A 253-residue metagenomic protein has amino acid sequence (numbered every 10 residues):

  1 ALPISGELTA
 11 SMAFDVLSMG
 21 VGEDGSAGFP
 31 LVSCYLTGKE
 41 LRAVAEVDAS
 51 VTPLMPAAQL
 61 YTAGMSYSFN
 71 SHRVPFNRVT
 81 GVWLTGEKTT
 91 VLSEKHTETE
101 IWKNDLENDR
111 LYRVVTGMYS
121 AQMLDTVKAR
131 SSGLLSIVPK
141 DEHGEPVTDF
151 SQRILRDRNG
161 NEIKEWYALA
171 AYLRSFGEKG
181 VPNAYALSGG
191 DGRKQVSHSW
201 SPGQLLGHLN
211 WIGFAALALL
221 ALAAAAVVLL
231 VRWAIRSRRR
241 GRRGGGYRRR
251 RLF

Functional and structural regions predicted by a protein language model:
A1-F253: Catalytic centers of hydrolytic enzymes
